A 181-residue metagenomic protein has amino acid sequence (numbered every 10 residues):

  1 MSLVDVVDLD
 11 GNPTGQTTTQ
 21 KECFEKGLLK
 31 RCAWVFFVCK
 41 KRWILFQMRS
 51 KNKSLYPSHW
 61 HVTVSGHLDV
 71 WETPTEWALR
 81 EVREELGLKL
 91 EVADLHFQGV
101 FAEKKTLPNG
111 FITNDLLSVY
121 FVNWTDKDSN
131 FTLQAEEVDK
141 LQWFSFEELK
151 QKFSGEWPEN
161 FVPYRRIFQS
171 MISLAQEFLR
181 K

Functional and structural regions predicted by a protein language model:
M1-W34, V38-K40: Acidic, metal-coordinating catalytic segment for phosphate/diphosphate chemistry, firing primarily on the Nudix
S2, R31-A33, V64, F97 (+2 more regions): Residues that flank catalytic or metal-binding motifs in active/ligand-binding sites
K21-C32, W43-R80, E84: Conserved Nudix-box catalytic region and its N-terminal flanking loop in Nudix hydrolases and closely related
V38-I44, K51-S54, E103, T125-K127: Short, charged/polar surface micro-motifs in flexible loops or helix N-caps
S58, V70, F97-L107, I112-K181: Nudix hydrolase/Nudix homology domain
K89-G99: A short coil-to-beta-strand element that immediately follows conserved catalytic motifs
